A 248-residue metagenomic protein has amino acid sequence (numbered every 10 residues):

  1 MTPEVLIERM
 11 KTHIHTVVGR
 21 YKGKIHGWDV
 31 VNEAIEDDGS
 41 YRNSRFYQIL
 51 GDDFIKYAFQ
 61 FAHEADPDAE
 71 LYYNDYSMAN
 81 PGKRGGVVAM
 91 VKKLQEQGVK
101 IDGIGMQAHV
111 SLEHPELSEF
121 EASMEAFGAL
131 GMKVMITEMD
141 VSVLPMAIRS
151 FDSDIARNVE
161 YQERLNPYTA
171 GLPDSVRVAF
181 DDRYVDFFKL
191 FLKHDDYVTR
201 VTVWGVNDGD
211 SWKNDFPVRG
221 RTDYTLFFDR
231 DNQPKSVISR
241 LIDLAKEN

Functional and structural regions predicted by a protein language model:
P3, T16, R20-G23, D29-D52 (+5 more regions): Aromatic-rich peripheral "rim/lid" segments of glycoside hydrolase catalytic domains that contact and position glycan
K24, I101-G103: Short acidic capping loops at alpha-helix termini that bridge into adjacent secondary structure
V30, D52-A65, A69-R84, A89-V91: Active-site cradle of extracellular carbohydrate-active enzymes
S40-N43, N80-Q97, E116-E121: Distinct, well-ordered alpha-helical segments
Y41-Q48, D75-A79, M106-H114: Surface-exposed cleft-lining segments at the edges of enzyme active sites
Y72-N74, G103-Q107, M135-E138: Short, conserved beta-strand edge motifs with alternating hydrophobic and charged residues
